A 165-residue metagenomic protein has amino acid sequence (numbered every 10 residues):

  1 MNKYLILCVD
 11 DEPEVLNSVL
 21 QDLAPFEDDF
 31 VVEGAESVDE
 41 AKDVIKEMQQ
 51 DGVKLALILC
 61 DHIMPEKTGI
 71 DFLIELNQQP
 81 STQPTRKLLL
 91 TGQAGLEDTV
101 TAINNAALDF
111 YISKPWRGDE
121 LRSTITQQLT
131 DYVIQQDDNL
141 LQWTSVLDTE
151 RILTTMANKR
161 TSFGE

Functional and structural regions predicted by a protein language model:
Y4, P13-S37, P80: Two-component/phosphorelay signaling modules centered on CheY-like receiver
D10, D61, T91: Active-site residues of response regulator receiver
L20, G34-L57: Acidic, metal-coordinating helix/loop segments flanking the phosphotransfer/catalytic sites of two-component signaling
D29, V53-L57, P80-R86: His-Asp phosphorelay/catalytic-motif detector in bacterial-type signaling
M64-P65: Receiver (REC) domain active-site loop signature in two-component systems and cognate sites in sensor histidine kinases
P115-I125: C-terminal output helix
E120, T130-E165: CheY-like receiver
